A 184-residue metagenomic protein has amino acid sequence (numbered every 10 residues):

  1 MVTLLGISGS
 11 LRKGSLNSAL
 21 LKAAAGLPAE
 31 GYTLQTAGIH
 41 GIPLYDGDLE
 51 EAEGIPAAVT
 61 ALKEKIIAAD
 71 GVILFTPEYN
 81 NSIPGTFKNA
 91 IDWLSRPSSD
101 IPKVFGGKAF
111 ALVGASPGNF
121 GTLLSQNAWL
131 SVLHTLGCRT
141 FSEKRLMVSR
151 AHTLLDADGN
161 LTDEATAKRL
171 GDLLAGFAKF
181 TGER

Functional and structural regions predicted by a protein language model:
V2-Y32: N-terminal beta1-alpha1 ligand-phosphate binding loop
L4, N17, L21, V59 (+4 more regions): A general structural signal for well-ordered alpha-helical segments in protein cores
L5, S18, R139-R184: Glycine-rich phosphate/pyrophosphate-binding loop and the adjoining helix
T33-L44, K103-V104, G137-A157: Mobile beta-alpha loop/short-helix "lid" or hinge segments that flank ligand
I39-P56: N-terminal beta-loop-helix "entrance" segment that forms/cooperates in small-molecule cofactor or anionic ligand
G54-G137: Helix-loop-strand module that forms the ligand-binding subsite of alpha/beta enzymes
